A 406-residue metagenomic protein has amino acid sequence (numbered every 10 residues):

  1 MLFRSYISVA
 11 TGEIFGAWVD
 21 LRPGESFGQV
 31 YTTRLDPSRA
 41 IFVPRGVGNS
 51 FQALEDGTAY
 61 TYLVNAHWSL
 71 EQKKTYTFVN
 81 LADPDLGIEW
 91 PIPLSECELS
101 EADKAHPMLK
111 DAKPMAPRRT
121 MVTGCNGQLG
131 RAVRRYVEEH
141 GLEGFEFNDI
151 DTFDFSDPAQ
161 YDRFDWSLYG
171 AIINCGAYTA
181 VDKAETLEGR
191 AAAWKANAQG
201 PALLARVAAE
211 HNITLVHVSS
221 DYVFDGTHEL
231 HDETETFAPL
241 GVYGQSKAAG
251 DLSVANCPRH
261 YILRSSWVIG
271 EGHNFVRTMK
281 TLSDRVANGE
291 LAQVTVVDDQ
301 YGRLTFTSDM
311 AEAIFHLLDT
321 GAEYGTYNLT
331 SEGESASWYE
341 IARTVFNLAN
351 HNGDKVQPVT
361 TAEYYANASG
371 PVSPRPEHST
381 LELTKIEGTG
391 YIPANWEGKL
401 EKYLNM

Functional and structural regions predicted by a protein language model:
M1-D36, Q52-P117, Y301: Active-site region of the double-stranded beta-helix
P93-R118, P374-M406: C-terminal amphipathic/interface module of NAD(P)-dependent oxidoreductases and related NAD-binding regulators
R119-H140: N-terminal Rossmann NAD(P)H-binding glycine-rich loop of SDR-like oxidoreductase domains
P158-A196, A209: NAD(P)H-binding glycine-rich loop region in Rossmannoid oxidoreductase-like domains and their noncatalytic homologs
K195-L203, E210, V223-L263, W267-H273: Catalytic helix-loop patch of NAD(P)-dependent Rossmann-fold dehydrogenases
L252-G302, S308-D309, F315: NAD(P)-dependent short-chain dehydrogenase/reductase
T295-Y301, Y327-S335, G388: Glycine-rich Rossmann NAD(P)(H)-binding loop
A313, T320-G370: Mid/C-terminal beta-alpha module of Rossmann-like enzyme folds, strongest in SDR-family dehydrogenases/epimerases
